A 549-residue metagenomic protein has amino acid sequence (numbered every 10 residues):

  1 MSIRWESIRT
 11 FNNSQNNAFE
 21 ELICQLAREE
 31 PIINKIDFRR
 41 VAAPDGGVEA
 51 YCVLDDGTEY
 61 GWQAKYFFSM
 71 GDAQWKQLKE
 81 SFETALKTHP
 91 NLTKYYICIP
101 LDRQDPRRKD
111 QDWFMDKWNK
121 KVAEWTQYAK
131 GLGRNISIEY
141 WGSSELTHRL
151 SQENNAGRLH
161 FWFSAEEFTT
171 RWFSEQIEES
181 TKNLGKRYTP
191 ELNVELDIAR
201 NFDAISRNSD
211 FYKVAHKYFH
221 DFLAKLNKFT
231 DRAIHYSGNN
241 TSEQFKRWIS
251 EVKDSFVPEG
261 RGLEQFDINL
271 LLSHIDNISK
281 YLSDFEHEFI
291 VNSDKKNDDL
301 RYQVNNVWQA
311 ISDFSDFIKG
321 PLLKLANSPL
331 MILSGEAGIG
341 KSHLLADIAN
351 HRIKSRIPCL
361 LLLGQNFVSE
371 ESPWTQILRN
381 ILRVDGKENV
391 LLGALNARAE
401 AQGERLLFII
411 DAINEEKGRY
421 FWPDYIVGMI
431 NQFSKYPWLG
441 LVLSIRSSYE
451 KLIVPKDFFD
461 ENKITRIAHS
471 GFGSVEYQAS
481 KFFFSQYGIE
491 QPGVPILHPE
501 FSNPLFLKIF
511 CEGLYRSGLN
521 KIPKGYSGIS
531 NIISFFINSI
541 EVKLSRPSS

Functional and structural regions predicted by a protein language model:
M1-K280: Mixed-charge (Asp/Glu-Lys/Arg
F67-T84, P106-R107, K341-S342, E370-I377 (+2 more regions): Active-site-adjacent loop/helix micro-motif of nuclease/hydrolase catalytic cores
K79-E80, M331-I357, S447-K451, K456-F458: P-loop NTPase Walker A phosphate-binding motif
E166-A224, N350, E450-I453, F458-S549: Extended hydrophobic
Q309-K324: Pre-Walker A adenine-sensing motif
I339-L406: Post-nucleotide-binding-loop coupling segment downstream of the phosphate-binding loop, primarily in RecA-like P-loop
R398-P423: Conserved P-loop NTPase "ATPase switch" module shared by AAA+ and STAND
E415, F433-K456: Sensor-1/coupling segment of RecA-like P-loop NTPase cores
